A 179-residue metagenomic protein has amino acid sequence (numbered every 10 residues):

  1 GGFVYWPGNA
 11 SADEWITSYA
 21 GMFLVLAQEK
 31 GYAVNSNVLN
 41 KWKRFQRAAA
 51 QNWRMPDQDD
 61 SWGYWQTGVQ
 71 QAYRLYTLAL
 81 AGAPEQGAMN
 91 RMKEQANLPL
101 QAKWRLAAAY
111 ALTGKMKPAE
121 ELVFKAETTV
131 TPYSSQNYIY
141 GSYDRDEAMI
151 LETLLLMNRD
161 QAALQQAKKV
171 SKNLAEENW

Functional and structural regions predicted by a protein language model:
G1-W179: Large, well-folded core regions of big proteins
